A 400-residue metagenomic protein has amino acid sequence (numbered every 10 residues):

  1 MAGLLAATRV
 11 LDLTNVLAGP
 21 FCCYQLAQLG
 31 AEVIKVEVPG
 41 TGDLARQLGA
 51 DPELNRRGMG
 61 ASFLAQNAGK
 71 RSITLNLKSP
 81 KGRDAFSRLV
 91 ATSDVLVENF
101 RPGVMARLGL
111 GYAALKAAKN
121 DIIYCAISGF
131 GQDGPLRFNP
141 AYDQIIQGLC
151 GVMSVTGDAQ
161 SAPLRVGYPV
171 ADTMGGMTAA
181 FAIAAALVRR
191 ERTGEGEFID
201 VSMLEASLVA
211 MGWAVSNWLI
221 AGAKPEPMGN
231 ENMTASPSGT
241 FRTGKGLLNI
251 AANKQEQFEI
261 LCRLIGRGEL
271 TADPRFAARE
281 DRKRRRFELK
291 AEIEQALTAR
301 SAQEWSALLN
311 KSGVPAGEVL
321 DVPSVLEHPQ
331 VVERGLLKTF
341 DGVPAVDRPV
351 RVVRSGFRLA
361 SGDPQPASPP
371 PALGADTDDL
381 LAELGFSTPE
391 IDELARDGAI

Functional and structural regions predicted by a protein language model:
M1-R192, A372, D378-I400: N-terminal helix-loop segment corresponding to the beta1-alpha1 unit of nucleotide/adenylate-binding folds
G40, F130-G131, M203-L208, K245-L247 (+2 more regions): Glycine-rich beta-alpha junction loops
L54, F63, M228-M233, S238-G239 (+2 more regions): Short Gly/Pro-enriched turn/cap motifs at secondary-structure boundaries
Q132, Q160-Y168, E191-S207, E226-M233 (+1 more regions): Conserved Rossmann-fold dehydrogenase catalytic segment
G176-G196, V209-A221, C262-E269: Oxidoreductase and adenylate-handling cofactor-binding alpha/beta cores
E231, S236-S312, A316: Aromatic-enriched alpha-helical interface/lid elements that frame and gate functional surfaces
N310-L336: Conserved PLP cofactor-binding pocket of PLP-dependent enzymes
A345-E393: Flexible, small-/acidic-enriched active-site or ligand-binding loops
